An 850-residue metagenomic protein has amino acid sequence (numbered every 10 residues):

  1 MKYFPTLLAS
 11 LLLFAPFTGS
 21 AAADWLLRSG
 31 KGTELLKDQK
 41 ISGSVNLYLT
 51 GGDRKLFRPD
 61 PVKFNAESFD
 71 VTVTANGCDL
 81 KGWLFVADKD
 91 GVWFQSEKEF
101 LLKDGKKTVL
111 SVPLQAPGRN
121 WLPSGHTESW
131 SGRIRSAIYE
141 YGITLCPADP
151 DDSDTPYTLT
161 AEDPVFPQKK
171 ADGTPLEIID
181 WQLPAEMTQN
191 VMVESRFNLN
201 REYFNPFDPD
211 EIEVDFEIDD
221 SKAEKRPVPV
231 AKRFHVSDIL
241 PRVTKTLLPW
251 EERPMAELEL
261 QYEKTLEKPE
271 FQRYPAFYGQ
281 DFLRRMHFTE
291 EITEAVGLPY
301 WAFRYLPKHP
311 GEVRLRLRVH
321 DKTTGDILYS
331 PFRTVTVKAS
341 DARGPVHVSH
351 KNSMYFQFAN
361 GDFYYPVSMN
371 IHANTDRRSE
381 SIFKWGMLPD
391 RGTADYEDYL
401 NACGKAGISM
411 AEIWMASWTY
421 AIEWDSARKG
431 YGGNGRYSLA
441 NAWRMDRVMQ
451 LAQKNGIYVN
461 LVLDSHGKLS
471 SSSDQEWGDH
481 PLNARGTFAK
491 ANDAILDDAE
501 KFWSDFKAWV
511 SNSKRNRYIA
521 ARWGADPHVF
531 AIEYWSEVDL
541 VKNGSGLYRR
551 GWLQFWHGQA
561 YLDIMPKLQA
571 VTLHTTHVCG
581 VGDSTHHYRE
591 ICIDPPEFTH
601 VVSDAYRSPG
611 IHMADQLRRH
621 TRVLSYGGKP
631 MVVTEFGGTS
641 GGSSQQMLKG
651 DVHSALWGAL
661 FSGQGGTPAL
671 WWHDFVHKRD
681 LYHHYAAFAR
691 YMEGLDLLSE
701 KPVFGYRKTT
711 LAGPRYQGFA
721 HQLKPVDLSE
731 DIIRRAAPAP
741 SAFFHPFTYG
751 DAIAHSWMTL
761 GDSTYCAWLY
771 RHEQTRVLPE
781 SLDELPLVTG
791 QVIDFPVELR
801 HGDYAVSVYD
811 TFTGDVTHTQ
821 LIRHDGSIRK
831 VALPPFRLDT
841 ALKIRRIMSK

Functional and structural regions predicted by a protein language model:
L26-G51: Short carbohydrate-recognition loop motifs
G43-S129, A137, C146-Y157, V165: Extracellular ligand-binding interfaces
K106-S124, D281-A302, S827: Aromatic sugar-binding surface patches on proteins that engage polysaccharides or sugar-phosphate polymers
K170-P184, F332-N360: Low-complexity, Pro/Ser/Thr- and charge-rich linker/hinge segments at domain boundaries
Q189, Y274-V337: Ligand-binding face of N-terminal immunoglobulin V-set domains in extracellular IgSF glycoproteins
R253, G628, T639-G641, V652-Q820 (+1 more regions): Aromatic- and carboxylate-lined catalytic core of secreted/periplasmic carbohydrate-active enzymes
Y300, H320-T323, S340-F598, R607-I611: Active-site mouth of glycoside hydrolases
K514, W535-M692, V788-G790: Extracellular glycoside hydrolase catalytic/binding regions
